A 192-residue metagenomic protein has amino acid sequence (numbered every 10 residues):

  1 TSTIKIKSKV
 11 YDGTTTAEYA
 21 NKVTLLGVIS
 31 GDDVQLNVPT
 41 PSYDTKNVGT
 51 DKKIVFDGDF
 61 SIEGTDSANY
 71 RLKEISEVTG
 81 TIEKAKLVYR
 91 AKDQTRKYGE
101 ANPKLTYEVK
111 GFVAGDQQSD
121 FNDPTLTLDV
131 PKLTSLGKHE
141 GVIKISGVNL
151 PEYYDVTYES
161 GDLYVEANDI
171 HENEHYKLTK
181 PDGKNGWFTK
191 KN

Functional and structural regions predicted by a protein language model:
T1-F188: Short loop/turn motifs that initiate or flank beta-strands
